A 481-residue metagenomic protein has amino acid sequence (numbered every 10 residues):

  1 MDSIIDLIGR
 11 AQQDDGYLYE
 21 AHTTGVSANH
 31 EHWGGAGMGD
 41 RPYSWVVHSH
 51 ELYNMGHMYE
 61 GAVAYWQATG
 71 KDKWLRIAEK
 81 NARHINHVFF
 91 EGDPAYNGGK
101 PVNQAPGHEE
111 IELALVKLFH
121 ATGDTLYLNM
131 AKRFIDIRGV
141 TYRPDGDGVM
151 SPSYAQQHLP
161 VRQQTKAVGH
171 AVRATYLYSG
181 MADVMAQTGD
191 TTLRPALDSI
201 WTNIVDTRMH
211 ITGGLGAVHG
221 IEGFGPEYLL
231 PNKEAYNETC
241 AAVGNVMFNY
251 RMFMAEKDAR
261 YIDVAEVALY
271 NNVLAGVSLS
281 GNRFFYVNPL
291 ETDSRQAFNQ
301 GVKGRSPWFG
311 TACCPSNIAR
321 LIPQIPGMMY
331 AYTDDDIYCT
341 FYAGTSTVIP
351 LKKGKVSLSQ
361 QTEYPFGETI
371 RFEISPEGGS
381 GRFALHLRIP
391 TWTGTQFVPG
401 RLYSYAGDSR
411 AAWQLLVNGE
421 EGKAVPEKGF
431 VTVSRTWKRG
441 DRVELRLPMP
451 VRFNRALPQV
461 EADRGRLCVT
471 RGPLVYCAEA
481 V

Functional and structural regions predicted by a protein language model:
M1-V481: Glycan-recognition and catalytic cores of secretory/periplasmic carbohydrate-active enzymes
